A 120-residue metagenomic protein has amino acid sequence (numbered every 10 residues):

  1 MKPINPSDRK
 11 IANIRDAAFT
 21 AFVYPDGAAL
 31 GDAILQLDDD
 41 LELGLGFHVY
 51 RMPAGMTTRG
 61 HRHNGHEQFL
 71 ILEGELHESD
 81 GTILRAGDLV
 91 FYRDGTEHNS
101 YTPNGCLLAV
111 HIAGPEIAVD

Functional and structural regions predicted by a protein language model:
M1-G44: A short, N-terminal "cap"/entry segment at the start of jelly-roll beta-barrel domains of the cupin/DSBH fold
A33-H63, I83, R93-E97: Conserved short histidine dyad/triad with adjacent acidic residue
L45-V49, F69, G105-L107: Structural motif
R51, L70, F91, Y101-T102: Well-ordered beta-strand positions
A54, H63-S79: Glycine- and acidic-residue-biased ligand/ion/polar-headgroup-sensing regions
H66, V90-Y92, V110: Hydrophobic alpha-helical segments of small multi-pass membrane proteins
D94-V119: Ligand-binding loop in jelly-roll beta-barrel domains
